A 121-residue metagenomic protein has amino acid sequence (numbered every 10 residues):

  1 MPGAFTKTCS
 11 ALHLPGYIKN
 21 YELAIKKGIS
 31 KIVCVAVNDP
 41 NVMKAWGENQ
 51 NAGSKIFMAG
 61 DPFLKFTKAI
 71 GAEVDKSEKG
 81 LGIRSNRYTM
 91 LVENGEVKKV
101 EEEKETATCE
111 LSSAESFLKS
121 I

Functional and structural regions predicted by a protein language model:
M1-I121: Chalcogenol-based redox active-site neighborhoods
